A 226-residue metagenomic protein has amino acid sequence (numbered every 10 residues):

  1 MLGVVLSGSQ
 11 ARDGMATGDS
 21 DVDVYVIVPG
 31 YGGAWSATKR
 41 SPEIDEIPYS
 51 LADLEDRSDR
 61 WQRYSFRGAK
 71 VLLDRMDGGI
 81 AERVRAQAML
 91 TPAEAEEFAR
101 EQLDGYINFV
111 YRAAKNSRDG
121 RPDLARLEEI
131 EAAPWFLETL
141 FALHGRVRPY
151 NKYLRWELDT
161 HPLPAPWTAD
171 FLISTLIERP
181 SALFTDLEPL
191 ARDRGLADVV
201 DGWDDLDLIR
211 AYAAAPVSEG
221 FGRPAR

Functional and structural regions predicted by a protein language model:
M1-L2: Helical scaffold of the NTase/Pol beta-like nucleotidyltransferase catalytic core
V5-Y49: Catalytic metal-binding acidic patch
G8, S41, A69, D74 (+2 more regions): Glycine-centered flexibility motif
T17-G18, R57-D59, Y153-R155: Short aromatic-enriched loop/helix-cap "lid" or pocket-rim segments at secondary-structure transitions that line
S20-D21, D53, A132, E157: Generic secondary-structure boundary signal with a strong preference for alpha-helix termini
A34-R121, F221-R226: Conserved NTP/Mg2+-binding pocket subregion across the NTase superfamily
M89-R226: Conserved nucleotidyltransferase catalytic core and NTase-mimicking acidic/glycine-rich helix/loop elements in nucleic
